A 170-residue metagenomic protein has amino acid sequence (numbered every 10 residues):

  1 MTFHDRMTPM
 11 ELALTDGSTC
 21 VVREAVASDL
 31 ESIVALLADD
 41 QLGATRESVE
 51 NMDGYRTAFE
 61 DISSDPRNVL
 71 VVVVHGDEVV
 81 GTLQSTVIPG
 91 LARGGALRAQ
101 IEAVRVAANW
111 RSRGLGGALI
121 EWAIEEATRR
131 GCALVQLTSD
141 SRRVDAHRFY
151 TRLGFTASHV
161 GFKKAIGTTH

Functional and structural regions predicted by a protein language model:
M1-S18, T168-H170: Short, low-complexity, intrinsically disordered N-terminal peptides in bacterial proteins
P9, T15, E24-A27, A35-A96 (+3 more regions): Acetyl-CoA-dependent GNAT
A25, V104-V106, S139: Hydrophobic adenine-recognition pocket in adenosine-nucleotide-binding enzymes
I88-G90, V106-N109, R142-V144, G167-T169: Short coil/turn motifs at secondary-structure junctions
A103-V106, S112-E125, R152: Conserved acetyl-CoA-binding loop-helix of GNAT-fold acetyltransferases
I120, A127-S139: Conserved GNAT acetyl-CoA-binding A-motif
C132, Y150-V160: Conserved acetyl-CoA-binding loop of GNAT-fold acetyltransferases
Q136-A146, K163-A165: Conserved beta-strand-loop-alpha-helix junction that forms the acyl-donor binding cleft
